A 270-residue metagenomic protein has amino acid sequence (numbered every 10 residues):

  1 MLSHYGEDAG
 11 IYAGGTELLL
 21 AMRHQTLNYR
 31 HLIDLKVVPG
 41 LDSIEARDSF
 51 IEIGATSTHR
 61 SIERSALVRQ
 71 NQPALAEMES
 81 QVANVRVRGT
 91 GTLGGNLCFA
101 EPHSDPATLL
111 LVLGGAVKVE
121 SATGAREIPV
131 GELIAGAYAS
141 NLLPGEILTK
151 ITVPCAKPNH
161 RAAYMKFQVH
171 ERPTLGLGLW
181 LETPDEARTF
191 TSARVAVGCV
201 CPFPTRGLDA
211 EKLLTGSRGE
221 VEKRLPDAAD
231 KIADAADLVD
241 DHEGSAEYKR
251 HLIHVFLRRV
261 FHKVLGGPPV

Functional and structural regions predicted by a protein language model:
M1-V270: C-terminal structural segment of proteins
